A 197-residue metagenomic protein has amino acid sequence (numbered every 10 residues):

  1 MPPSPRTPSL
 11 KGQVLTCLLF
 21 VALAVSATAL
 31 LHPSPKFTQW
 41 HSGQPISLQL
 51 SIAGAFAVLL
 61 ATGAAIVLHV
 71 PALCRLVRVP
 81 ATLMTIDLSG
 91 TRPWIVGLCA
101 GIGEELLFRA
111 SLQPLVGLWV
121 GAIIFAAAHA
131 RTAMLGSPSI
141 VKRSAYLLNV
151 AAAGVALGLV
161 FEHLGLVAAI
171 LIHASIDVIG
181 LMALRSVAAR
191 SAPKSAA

Functional and structural regions predicted by a protein language model:
P2-K11, L15-C17, T28-A100, Q113 (+3 more regions): Juxtamembrane helix-loop-helix connectors linking adjacent transmembrane helices in multi-pass membrane enzymes
L19-A27, F56-A64, E104, G121 (+3 more regions): Alpha-helical transmembrane segments of multipass membrane proteins
T82-A197: Transmembrane helix-loop-helix hairpins at the membrane interface of multi-pass integral membrane proteins
